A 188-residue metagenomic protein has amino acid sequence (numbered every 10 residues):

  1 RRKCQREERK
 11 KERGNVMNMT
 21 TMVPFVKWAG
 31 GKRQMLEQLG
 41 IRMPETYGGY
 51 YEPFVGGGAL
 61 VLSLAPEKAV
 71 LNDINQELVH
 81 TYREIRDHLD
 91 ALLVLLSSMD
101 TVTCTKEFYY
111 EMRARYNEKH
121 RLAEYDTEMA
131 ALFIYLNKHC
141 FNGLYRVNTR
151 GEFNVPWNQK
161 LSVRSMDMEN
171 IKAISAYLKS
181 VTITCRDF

Functional and structural regions predicted by a protein language model:
R1-N18: Short, Lys/Arg-enriched N-terminal segments with co-localized hydrophobic residues within the first ~10-30 amino acids
K3, L36, G48-Y50: Intrinsically disordered, low-complexity regions enriched for glutamine and histidine
R13-Q34, I41-E45, H88-F188: SAM-dependent nucleic-acid methyltransferase catalytic core
L39, Y50-L64, L71-Q76, I134-F141 (+2 more regions): Conserved proline-anchored active-site loop of SAM-dependent methyltransferases that bridges a beta-strand
G48-A114: SAM cofactor-binding core of SAM-dependent methyltransferases, primarily the Rossmann-like beta-alpha-beta module
